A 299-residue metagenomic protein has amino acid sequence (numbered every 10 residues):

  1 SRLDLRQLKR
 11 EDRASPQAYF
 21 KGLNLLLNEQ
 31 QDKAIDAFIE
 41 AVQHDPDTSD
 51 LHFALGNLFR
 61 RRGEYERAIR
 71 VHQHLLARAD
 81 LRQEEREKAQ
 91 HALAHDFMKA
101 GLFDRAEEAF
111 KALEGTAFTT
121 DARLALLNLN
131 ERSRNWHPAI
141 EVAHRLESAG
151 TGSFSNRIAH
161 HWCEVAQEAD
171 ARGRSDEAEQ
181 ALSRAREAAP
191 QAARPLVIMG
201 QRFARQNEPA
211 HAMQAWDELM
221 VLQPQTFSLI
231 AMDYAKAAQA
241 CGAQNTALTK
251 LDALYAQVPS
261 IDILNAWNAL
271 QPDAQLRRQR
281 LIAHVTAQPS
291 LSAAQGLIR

Functional and structural regions predicted by a protein language model:
S1-R13, E108-K111, G115-T116, T120-N128 (+1 more regions): Long, contiguous interaction/recruitment modules in multidomain scaffold/adaptor proteins
E11-D47, R61-E64, H95-K99, E164-R172 (+1 more regions): Alpha-helical segment of the N-proximal tetratricopeptide repeat
P16, D50, E84-K88, D121 (+5 more regions): Start-of-helix register in tetratricopeptide repeats
K21, L55, L93, L126 (+6 more regions): Structural register within alpha-helical repeat arrays
N24-L25, L58, D96, L129 (+5 more regions): Residue-level signature for tetratricopeptide repeat
P46, D80, E84, A117-F118 (+5 more regions): Short coil turns that delineate tetratricopeptide repeat
I69-A77, F103-L113, H137-A149, R174-R186 (+3 more regions): Alpha-helical repeat scaffolds
